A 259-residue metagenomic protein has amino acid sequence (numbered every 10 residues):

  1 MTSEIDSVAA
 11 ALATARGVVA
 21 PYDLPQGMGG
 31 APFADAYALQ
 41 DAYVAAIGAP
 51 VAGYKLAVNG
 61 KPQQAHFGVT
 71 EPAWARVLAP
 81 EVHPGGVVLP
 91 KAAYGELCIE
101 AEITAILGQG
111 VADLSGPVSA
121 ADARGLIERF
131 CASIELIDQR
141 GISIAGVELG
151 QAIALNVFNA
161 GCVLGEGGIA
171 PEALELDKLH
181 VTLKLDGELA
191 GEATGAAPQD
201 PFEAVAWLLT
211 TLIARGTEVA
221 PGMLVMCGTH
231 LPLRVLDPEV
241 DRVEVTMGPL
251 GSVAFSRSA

Functional and structural regions predicted by a protein language model:
T2-D200, V205-A206, A214, V235-P238 (+2 more regions): Catalytic-core "active-site belt" of small-molecule-metabolizing enzymes, emphasizing His/Asp/Glu-rich regions
W207-T217, L224: Short basic/hydrophobic patches in alpha-helices and adjacent helix-turn junctions that form amphipathic surface motifs
E218, V243-V245: Hydrophobic, well-ordered secondary-structure scaffolds
V219-P232: Conserved metal-binding segment of the jelly-roll/cupin
